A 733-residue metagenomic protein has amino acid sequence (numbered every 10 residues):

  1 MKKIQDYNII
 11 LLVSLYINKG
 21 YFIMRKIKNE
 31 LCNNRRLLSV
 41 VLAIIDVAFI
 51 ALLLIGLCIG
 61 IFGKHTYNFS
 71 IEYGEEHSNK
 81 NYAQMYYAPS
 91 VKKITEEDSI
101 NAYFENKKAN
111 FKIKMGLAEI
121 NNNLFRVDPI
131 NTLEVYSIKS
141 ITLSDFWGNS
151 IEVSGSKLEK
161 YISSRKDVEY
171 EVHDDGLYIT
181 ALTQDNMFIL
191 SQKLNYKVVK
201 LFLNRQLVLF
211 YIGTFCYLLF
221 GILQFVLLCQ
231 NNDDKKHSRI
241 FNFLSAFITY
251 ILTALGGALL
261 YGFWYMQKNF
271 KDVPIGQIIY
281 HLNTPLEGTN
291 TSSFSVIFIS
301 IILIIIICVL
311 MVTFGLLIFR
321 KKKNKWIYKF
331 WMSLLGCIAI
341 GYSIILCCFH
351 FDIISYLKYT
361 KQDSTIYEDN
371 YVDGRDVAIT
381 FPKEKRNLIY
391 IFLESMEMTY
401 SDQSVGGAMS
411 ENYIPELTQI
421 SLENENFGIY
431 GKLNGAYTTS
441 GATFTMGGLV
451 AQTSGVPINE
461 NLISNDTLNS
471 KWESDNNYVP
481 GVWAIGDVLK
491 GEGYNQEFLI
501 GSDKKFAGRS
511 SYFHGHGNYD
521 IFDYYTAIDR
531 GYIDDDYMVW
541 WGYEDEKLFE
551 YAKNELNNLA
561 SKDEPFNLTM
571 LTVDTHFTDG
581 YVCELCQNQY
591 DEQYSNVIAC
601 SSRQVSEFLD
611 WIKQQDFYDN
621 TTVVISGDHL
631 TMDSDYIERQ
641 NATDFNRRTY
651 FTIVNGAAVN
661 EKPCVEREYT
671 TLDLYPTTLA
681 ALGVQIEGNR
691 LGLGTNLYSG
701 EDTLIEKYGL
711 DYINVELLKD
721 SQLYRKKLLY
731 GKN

Functional and structural regions predicted by a protein language model:
K3, I9, Y16-K26, C32 (+2 more regions): Transmembrane and membrane-interface helices of multi-pass, inner-membrane envelope-modifying transferases
G63-H77, N123-N131, K139, L143: A short beta-strand element within beta-rich, extracytoplasmic domains of secreted/secretory-pathway proteins
Y67-K114, L143, Y161-Y170: Extracellular ligand-binding interfaces
S70-K93, C348-Q419: Membrane-interface segments at or immediately adjacent to transmembrane helices that form the boundary between
K108-Y136: Extracellular beta-strand ligand-recognition surfaces/modules
S150-S164: Extracellular carbohydrate-recognition regions
A181-L209: Short, aromatic-rich amphipathic segments at membrane interfaces that lie adjacent to a transmembrane helix or signal
G374-N733: Solvent-exposed soluble domains appended to multi-pass membrane proteins
